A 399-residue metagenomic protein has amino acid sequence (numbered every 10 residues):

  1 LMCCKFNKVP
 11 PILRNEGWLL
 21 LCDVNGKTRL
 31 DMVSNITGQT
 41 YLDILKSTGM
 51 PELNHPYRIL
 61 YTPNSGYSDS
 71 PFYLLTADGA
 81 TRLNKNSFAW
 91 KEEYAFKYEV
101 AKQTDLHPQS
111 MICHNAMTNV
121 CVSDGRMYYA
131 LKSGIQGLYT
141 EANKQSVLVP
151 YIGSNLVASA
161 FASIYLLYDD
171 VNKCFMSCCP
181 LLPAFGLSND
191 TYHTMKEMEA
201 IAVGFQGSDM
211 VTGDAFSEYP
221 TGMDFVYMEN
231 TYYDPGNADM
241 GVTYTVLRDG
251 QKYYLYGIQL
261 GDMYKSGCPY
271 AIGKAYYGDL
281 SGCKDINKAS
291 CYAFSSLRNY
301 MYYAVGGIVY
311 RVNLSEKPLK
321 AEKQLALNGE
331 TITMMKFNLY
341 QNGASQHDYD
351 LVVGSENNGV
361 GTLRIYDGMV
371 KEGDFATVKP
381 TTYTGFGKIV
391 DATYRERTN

Functional and structural regions predicted by a protein language model:
L1-L75, A344-S345, E356-N399: Acidic/polar, low-complexity intrinsically disordered N-terminal segments immediately downstream of a Sec signal
V24, I36, D78-A80, G125-R126 (+3 more regions): Residue-level signature of beta-propeller blades and closely related beta-rich strand-turn architectures in secreted
V33-T37, F88, Q259-G261, L314-P318 (+1 more regions): Short loop/turn segments that connect beta-strands within beta-propeller blades
P51-Y57, S208, D214, Y219 (+4 more regions): Repeat-based blade/solenoid architectures
H55-P63, D69-F72, Y219-E229, K288-A289 (+2 more regions): Signature of short aromatic-glycine-proline-rich micro-motifs recurring in repeat-based ectodomains
L60-Y67, H114, F294-L297, M335-Y340 (+1 more regions): Structural WD40 beta-propeller signal
S70-Y292, S296, A376, K388: Preference for solvent-exposed, low-hydrophobicity sequence contexts
D249-G361: Intrinsically disordered, low-complexity segments enriched in Gly and acidic/Ser/Thr residues that form flexible
